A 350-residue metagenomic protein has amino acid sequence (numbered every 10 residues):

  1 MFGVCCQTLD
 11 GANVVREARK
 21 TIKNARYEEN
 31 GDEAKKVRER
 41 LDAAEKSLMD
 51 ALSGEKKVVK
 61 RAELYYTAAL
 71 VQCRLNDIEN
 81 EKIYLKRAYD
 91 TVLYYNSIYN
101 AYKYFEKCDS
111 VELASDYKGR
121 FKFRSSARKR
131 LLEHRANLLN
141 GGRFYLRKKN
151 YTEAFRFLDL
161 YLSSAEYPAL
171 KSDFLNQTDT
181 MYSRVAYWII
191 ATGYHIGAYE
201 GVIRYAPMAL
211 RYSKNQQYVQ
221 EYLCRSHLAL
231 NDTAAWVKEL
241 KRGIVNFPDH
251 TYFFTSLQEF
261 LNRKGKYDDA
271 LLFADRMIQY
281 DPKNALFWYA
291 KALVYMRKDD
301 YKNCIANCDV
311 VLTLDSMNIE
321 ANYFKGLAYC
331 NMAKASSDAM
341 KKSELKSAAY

Functional and structural regions predicted by a protein language model:
N24-E153: Post-signal peptide N-terminal segment of secreted/secretory-pathway proteins
A44, E81, I98-A101, A154 (+5 more regions): Single-residue signature of alpha-solenoid repeat helices
K46, S53, S110, S163 (+4 more regions): Conserved structural position within tetratricopeptide repeats
K57-R61, P168, Y182, N215-Q216 (+3 more regions): Residue-level recognition of tetratricopeptide repeat
L64, L170-F174, V185, Y218-V219 (+3 more regions): TPR alpha-solenoid repeat register
T67, F174, M181, W188-A191 (+5 more regions): Canonical tetratricopeptide repeat
R74, R147, H195, A229-L230 (+3 more regions): Register position in tetratricopeptide repeats
